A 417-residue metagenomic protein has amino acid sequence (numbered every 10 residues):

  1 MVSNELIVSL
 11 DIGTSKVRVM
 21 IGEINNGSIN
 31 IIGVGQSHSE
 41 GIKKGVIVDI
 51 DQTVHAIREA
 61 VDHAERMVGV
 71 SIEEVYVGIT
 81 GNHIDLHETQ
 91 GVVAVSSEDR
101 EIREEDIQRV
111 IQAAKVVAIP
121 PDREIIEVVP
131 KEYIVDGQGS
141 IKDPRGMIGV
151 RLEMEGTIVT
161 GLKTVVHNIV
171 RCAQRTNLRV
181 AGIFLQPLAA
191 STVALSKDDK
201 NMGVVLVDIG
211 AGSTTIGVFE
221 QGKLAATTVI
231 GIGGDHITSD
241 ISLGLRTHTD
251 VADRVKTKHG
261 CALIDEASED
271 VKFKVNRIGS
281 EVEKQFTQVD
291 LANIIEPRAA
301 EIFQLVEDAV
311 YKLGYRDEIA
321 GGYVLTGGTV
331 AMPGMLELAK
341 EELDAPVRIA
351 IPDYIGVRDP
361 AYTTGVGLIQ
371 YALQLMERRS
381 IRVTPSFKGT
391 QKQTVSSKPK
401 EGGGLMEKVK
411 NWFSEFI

Functional and structural regions predicted by a protein language model:
M1-K16, M20-V75, I79-V205, L224 (+4 more regions): Nucleotide/phosphate-binding catalytic cleft detector across ATP-hydrolyzing and phosphate-transferring enzymes
V17, S191-T192, I209-G217, M332-P333: Short glycine/serine/threonine-rich phosphate/pyrophosphate-binding segments that cradle anionic phosphate groups
K44-I47, S239-D240, G356-Y362: Short, charged, surface-exposed secondary-structure boundary motifs
V77-N82, G321-V330: Glycine-rich beta-strand-to-loop/alpha-helix junction loops that act as flexible
M202-G244: Glycine-rich phosphate-binding loop of actin/hexokinase-like ATP-binding domains
S239, N293, P297-Q304, D308 (+5 more regions): Feature representing long, continuous alpha-helical segments
D308-G321, M332-I349: ATP-binding/phosphotransfer module of carbohydrate and carboxylate kinases, centering on a glycine-rich
R348, P352-T390: Glycine-rich phosphate-binding/hydrolytic loop that grips phosphoryl groups
